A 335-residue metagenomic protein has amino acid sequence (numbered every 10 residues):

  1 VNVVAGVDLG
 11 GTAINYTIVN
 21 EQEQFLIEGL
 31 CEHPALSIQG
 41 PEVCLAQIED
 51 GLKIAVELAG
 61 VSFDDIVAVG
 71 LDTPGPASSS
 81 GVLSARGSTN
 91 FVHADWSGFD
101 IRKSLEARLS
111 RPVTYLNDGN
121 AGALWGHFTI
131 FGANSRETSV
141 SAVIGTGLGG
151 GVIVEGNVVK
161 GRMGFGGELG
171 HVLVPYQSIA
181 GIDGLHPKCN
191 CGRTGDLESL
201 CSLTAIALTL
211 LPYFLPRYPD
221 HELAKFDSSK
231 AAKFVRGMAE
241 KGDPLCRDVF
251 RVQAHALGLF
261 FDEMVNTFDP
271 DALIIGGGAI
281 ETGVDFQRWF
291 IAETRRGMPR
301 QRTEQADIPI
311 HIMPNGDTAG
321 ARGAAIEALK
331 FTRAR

Functional and structural regions predicted by a protein language model:
V3-D50, S84-S88, G164: Short glycine-rich, Thr/Ser-proximal phosphate-binding strand/loop in the N-terminal lobe of ATP-dependent enzymes
V4-D8, D65-G70, S139-V143, G149 (+2 more regions): Short glycine-aspartate micro-motif
A13-I14, M264, P270-T294: Glycine-rich phosphate-binding loops at beta-strand->alpha-helix junctions
L36-E49, D65-V69, G75-T138, D183 (+1 more regions): Glycine-rich phosphate-binding loop and adjoining helix at the ATP-binding site of ATP-dependent phosphoryl-transfer
I48-V69, P112-V113, F261-L273: Phosphate/pyrophosphate-binding loops at sites that engage ATP/ADP/AMP, CoA/4′-phosphopantetheine, polyphosphate
F131-L200: Glycine-rich phosphate-binding loop of actin/hexokinase-like ATP-binding domains
R193-A272, A306-I308: A mobile "lid/hinge" subdomain adjacent to the ATP/sugar-phosphate binding pocket shared across diverse ATP-dependent
T294-H311, A321: Charged, glycine-enriched surface loops/patches that mediate electrostatic binding to polyanionic ligands
